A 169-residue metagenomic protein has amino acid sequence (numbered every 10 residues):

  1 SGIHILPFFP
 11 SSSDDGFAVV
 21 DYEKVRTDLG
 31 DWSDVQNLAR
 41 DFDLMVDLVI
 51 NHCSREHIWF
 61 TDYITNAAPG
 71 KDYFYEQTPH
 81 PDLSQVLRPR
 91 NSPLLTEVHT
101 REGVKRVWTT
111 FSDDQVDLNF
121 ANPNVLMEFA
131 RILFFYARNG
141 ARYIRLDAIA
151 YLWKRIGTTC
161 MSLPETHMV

Functional and structural regions predicted by a protein language model:
S1-A130, F134, R138, I149-V169: Acidic/aromatic-lined carbohydrate-recognition and catalytic surfaces of CAZymes acting on diverse glycans
